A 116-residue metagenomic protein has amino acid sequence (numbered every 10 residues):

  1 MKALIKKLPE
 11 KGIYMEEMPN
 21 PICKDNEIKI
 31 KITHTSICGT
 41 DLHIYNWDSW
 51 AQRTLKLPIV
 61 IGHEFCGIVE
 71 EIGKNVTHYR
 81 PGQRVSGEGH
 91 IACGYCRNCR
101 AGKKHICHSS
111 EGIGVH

Functional and structural regions predicted by a protein language model:
M1-K2: Extreme N-terminal starter segment of soluble prokaryotic enzymes
E10-G12, A51, G94, H105: Flexible, glycine-rich phosphate/dinucleotide-binding loops and adjacent beta-alpha linkers at cofactor/substrate
E10-M15, G39-T40: Short N-terminal binding/cap micro-motifs at the start of the first secondary-structure element
E17, C93-H116: NAD(P)H dinucleotide-binding glycine-rich loop of Rossmann-like/cofactor-binding domains, especially the beta1-alpha1
M18, D41, G67: Short hydrophobic/aromatic patches on the structural cores and recognition surfaces of FHA
P21-T35, W50-R100: Glycine-rich beta-strand-centered segment in the early N-terminal region that forms part of a ligand/cofactor-binding
T40-N46: Cytochrome P450 core scaffold surrounding the K-helix E-X-X-R motif and the conserved "meander" helix-loop region
